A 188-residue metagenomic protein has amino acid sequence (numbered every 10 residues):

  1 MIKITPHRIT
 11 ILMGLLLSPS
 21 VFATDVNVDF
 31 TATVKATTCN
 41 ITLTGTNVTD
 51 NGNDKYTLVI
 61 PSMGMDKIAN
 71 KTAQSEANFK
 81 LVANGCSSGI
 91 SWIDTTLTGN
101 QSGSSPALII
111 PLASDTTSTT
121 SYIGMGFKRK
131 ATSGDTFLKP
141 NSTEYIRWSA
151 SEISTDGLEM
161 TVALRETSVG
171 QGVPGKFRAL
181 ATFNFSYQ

Functional and structural regions predicted by a protein language model:
I2-T5, F22-Q188: Mature extracellular/passenger domains of Gram-negative fimbrial/pilin and adhesin proteins
T5-G14: Sec-dependent signal peptide hydrophobic core
S18-S20: N-terminal signal peptide c-region/cleavage motif recognized by signal peptidases
